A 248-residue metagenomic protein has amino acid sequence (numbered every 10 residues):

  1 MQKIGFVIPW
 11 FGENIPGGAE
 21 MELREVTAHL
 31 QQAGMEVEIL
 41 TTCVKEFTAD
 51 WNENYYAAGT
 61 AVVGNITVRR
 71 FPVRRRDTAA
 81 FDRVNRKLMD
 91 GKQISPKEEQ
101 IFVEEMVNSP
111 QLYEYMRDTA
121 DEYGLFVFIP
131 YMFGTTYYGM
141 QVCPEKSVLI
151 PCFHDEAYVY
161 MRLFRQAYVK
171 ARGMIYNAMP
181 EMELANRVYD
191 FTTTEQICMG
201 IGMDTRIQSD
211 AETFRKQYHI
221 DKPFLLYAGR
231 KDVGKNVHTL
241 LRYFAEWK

Functional and structural regions predicted by a protein language model:
M1-R70, D121, W247: N-terminal subdomain of nucleotide-sugar transferases
I4, Y123-M132, T136-D155, I175: Active-site proximal beta-strand in glycosyltransferases
G5, Q217-K235, L241-E246: Conserved donor-binding/catalytic core segment of Leloir-type glycosyltransferases
G12-I15, D204-I207, R230-G234, A245-K248: Nucleotide-sugar-dependent glycosyltransferase donor-binding/catalytic pocket residues
A19, T42, F128-I129, Y176-A178 (+1 more regions): Replace "coordinates the UDP/GDP/TDP-sugar" with "coordinates nucleotide-activated sugar donors
L23, L30, L225, L240-L241: A structural motif in glycosyltransferase catalytic domains
V44-A120: A conserved catalytic-core segment of Leloir-type glycosyltransferases
K146-A157, F164-D210, R215, I220 (+1 more regions): Donor nucleotide-sugar binding/catalytic pocket of nucleotide-sugar-dependent glycosyltransferases
